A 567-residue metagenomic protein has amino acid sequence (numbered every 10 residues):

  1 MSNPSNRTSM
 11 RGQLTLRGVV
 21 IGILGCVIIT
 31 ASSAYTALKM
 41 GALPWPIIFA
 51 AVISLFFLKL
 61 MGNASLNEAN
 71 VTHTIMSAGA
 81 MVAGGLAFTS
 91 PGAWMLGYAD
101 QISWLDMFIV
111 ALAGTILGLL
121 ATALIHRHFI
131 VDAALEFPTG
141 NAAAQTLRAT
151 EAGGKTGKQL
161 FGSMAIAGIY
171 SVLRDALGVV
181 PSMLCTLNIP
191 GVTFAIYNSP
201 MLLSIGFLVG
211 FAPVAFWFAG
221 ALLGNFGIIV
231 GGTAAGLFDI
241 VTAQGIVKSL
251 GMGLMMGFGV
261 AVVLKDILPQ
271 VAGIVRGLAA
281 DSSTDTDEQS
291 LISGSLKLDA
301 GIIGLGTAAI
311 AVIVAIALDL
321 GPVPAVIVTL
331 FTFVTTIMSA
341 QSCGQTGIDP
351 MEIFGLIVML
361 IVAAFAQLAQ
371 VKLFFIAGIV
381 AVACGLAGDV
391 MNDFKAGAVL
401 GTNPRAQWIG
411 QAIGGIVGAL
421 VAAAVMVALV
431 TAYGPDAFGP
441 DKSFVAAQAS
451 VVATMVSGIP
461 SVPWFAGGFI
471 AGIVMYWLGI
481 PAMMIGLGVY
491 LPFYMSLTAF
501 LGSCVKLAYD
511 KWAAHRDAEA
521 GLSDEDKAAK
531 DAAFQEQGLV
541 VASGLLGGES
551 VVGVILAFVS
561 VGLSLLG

Functional and structural regions predicted by a protein language model:
M1-G567: Alpha-helical multipass membrane-protein architecture
